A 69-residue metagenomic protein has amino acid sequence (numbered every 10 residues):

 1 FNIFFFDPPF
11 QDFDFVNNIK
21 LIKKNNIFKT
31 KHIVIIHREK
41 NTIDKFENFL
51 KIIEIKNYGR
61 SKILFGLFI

Functional and structural regions predicted by a protein language model:
F1-I69: Class I S-adenosyl-L-methionine-dependent methyltransferase catalytic core
